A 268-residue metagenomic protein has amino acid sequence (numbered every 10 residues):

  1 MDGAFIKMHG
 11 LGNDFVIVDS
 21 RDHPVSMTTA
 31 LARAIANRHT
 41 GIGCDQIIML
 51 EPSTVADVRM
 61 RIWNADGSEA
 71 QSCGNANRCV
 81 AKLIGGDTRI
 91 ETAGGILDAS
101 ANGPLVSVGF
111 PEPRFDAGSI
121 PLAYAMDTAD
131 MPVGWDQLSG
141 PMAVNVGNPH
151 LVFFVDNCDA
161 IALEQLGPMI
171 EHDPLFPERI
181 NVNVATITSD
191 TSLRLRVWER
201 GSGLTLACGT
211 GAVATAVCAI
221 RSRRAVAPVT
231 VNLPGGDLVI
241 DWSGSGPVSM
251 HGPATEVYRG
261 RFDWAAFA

Functional and structural regions predicted by a protein language model:
M1-P104, V152-A268: A glycine-rich beta-to-alpha transition motif near the start of alpha/beta enzyme domains, typified by
G86-A125, A129: Hydrophobic alpha-helical segments and helix pairs
G109, G140-N145, R194-R196: Active-site-proximal beta-strand elements of phosphoester/diester hydrolases
P113-R114, P121-A123, P149, P177 (+1 more regions): Proline-rich low-complexity regions
A129-A162: Internal active-site segments that recognize and position negatively charged phosphoryl groups and nucleotide moieties
